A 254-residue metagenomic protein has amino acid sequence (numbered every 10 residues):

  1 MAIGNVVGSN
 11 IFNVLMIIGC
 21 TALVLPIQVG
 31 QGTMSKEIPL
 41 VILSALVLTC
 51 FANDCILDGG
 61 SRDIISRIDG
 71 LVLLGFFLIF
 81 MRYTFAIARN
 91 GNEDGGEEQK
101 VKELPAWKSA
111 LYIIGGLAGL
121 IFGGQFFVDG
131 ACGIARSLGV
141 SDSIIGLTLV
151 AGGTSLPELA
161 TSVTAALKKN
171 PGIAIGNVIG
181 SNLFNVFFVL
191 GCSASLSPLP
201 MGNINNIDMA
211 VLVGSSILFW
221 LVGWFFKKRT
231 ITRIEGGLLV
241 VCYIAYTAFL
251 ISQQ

Functional and structural regions predicted by a protein language model:
M1-Q254: Hydrophobic alpha-helical segments, chiefly the membrane-spanning helices and signal/signal-anchor peptides
